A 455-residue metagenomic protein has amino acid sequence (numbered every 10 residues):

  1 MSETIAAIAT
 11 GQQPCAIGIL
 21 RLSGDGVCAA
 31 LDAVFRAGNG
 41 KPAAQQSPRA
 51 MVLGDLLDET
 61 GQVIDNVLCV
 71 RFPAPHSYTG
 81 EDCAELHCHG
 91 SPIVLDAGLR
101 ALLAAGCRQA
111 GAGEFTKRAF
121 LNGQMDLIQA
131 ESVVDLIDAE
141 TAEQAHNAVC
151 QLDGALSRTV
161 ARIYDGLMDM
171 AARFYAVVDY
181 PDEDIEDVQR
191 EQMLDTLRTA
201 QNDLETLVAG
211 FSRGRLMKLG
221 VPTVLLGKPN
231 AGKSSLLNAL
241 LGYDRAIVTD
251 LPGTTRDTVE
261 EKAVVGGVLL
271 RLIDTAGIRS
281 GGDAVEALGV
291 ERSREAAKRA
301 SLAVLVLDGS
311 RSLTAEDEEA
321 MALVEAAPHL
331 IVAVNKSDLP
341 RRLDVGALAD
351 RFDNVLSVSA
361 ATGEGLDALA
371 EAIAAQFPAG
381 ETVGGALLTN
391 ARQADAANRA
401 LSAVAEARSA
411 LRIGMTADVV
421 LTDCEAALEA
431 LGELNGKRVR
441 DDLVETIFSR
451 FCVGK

Functional and structural regions predicted by a protein language model:
M1-H146, C150, G154, P328-I331: A glycine-rich (often HGG/GG-containing) alpha/beta subdomain
S2-Q12, A142-V264, G281-D283, S312-K455: C-terminal-of-GTPase-core extension/linker across diverse P-loop GTPases
L53-D65, C69-P73, G253-G281, R299-L302: Switch I (G2) and immediately adjacent beta-strands of P-loop GTPase domains
H89, L307-S310, K336-S337: Structural motif
R108, L269-R271, N354: Conserved beta-strand segments of alpha/beta enzyme cores
L241, A276-G277, S301, D308 (+1 more regions): Short glycine-/small-residue-rich Rossmann-like dinucleotide-binding loops
L272, V306, A333: Generic enzyme active-site microenvironment
E286-S310: Inter-motif core of Ras-like GTPase G domains
